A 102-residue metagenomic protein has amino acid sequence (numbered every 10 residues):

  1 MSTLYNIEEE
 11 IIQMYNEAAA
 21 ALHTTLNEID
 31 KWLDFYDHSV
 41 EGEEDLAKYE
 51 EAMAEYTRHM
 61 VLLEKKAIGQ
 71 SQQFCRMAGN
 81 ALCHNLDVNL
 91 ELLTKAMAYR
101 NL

Functional and structural regions predicted by a protein language model:
M1-L4, A98-L102: Short intrinsically disordered terminal tails
S2-H23: Short, charge/polar-rich alpha-helical segments
N6-E8, F35, E43, K48: Intrinsically disordered, low-complexity regulatory regions of eukaryotic regulatory proteins
A18, L22-Y36, F74: Non-transmembrane amphipathic alpha-helical segments
E41-D87: Acidic, low-complexity, intrinsically disordered interaction modules
